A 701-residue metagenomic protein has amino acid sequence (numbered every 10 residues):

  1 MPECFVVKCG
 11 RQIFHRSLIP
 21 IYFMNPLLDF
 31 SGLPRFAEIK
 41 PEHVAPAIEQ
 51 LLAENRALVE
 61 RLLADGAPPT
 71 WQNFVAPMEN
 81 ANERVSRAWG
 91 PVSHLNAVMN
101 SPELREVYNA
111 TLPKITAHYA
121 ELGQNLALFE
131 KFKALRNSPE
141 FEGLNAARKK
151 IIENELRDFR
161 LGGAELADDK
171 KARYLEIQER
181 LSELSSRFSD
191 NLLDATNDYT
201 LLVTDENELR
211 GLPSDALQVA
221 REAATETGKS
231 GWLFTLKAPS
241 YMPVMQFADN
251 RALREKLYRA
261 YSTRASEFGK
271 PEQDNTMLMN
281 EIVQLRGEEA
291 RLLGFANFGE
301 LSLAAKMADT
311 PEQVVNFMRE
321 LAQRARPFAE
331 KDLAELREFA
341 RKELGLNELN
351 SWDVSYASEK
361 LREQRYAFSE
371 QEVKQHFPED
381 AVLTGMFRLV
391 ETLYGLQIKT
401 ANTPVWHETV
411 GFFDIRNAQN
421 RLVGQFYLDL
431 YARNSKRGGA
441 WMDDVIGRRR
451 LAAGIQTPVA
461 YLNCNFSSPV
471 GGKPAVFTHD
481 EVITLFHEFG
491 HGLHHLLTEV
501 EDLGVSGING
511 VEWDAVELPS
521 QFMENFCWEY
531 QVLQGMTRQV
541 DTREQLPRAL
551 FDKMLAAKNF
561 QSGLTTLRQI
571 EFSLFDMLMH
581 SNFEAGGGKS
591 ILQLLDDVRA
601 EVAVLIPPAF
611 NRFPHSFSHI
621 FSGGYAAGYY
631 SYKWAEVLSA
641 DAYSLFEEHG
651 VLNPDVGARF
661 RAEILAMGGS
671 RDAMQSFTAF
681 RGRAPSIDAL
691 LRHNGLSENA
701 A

Functional and structural regions predicted by a protein language model:
H15, P20-L212, Q218, L233 (+1 more regions): N-terminal helix-rich structural modules
F23-H43, Q50, R210-G211, G231-L233 (+10 more regions): C-terminal, non-catalytic "cap/extension" segments appended to globular domains
L28-H43, V92-T111, A134-E176, T235-M277 (+6 more regions): Short His/Asp/Glu-rich catalytic/ion-coordination signatures at enzyme active sites or charged loops
A147, I151, R180-E183, D190 (+9 more regions): Active-site-proximal, well-structured secondary-structure segments within enzyme catalytic domains
S467-F486: Short pre-active-site segment immediately N-terminal to the catalytic Zn-binding motif
